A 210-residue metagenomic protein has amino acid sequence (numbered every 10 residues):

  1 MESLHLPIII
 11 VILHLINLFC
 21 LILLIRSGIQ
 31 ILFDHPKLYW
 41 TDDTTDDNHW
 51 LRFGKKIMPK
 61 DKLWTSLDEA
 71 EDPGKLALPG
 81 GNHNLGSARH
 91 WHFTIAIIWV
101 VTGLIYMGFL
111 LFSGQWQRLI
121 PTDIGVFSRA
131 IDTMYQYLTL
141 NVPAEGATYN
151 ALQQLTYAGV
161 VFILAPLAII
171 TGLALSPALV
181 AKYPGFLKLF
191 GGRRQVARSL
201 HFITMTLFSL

Functional and structural regions predicted by a protein language model:
M1-L210: Membrane-embedded alpha-helical bundles that constitute the cytochrome b-like, heme-associated redox core of multi-pass
